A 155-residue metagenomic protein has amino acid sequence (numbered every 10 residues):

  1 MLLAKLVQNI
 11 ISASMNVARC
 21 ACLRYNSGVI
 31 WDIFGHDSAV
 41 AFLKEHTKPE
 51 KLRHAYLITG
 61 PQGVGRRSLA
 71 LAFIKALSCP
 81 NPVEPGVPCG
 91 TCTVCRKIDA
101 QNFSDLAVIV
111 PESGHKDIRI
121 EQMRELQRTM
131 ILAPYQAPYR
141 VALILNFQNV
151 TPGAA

Functional and structural regions predicted by a protein language model:
L2-Q8: Extreme N-terminal basic, low-complexity initiation segments that serve as generic localization/processing leaders
Q8-I11, Y25: Short, positively charged and aromatic/hydrophobic N-terminal segments
C20-C22: Cysteine-centered motifs
R24-P152: P-loop/Walker A NTP-binding region and its immediately flanking N-terminal helices in P-loop NTPase folds
A155: Short Gly/Thr/Asp-enriched flexible loops that form oxyanion-binding sites at enzyme active sites
